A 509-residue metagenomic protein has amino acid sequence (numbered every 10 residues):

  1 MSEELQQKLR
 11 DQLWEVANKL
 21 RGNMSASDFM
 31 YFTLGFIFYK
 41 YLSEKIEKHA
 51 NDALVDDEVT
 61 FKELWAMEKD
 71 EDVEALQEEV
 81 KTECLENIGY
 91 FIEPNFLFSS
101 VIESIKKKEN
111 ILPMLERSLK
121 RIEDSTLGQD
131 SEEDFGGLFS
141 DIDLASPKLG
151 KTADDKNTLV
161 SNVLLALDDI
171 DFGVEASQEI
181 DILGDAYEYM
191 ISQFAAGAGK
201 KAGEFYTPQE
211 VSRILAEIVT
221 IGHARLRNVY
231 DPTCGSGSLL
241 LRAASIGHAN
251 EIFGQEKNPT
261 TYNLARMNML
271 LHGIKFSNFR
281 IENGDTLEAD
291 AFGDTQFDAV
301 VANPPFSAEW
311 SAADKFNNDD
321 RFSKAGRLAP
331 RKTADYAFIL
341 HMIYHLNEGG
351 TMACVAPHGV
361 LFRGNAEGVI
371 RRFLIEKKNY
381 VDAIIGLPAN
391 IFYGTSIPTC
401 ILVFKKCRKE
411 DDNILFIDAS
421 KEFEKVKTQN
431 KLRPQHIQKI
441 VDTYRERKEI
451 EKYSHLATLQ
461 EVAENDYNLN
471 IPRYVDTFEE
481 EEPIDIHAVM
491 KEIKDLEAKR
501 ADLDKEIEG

Functional and structural regions predicted by a protein language model:
M1-V219, S277-T286, G386-N390, D411-S420 (+1 more regions): Non-catalytic, mostly N-terminal accessory regions of nucleic-acid modification and defense proteins
E4, D290, D294-G509: A conserved structural/catalytic subdomain of Rossmann-like adenosyl-cofactor enzymes
K19, I170, Y189, Q193 (+11 more regions): Conserved, well-folded catalytic cores of nucleic-acid-processing and energy-transducing macromolecular machines
S27, A224-R227, F276-N278, G349 (+2 more regions): Short secondary-structure junction motifs
K40-A53, F194, H223, G247 (+4 more regions): A generic secondary-structure signal for well-formed alpha-helical elements
K201-A302, S307-F316, F322-A325, Y336-A337 (+2 more regions): Conserved S-adenosyl-L-methionine
